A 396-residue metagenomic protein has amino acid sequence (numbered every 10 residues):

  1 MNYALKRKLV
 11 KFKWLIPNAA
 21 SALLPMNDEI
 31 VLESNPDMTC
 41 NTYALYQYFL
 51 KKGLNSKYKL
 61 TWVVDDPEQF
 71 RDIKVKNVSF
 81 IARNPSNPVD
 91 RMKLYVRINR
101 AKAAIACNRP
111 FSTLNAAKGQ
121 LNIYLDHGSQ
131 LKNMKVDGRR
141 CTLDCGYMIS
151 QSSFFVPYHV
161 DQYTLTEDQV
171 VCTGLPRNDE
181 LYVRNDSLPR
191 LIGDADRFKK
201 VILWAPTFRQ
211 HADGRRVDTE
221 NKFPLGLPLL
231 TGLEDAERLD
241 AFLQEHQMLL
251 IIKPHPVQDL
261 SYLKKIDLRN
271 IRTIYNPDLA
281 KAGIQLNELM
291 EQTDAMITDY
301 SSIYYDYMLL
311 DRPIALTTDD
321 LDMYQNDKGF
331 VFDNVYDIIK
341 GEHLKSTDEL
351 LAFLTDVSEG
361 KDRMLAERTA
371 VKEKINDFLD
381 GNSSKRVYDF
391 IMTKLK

Functional and structural regions predicted by a protein language model:
N2-P17, K132-K135, D144-L230, P256 (+1 more regions): A nucleotide-sugar donor-handling region in carbohydrate enzymes
E29-Y182: Active-site and donor-binding regions of nucleotide-sugar-utilizing enzymes
T61-V78, W204, R209, A236-L279: Catalytic donor nucleotide-activated moiety binding site of glycosyltransferases and closely related
F80-S86, R272-K281, I339-F353: Short acidic-hydrophobic, aromatic-tinged amphipathic segments that line or gate anion-handling sites
P85-A101, V257-S302: Donor nucleotide-activated moiety binding/catalytic core segment of transferases that use nucleotide-activated donors
A103-D126, Q130, K281-K328: A donor-sugar binding/catalytic signature common to diverse glycosyltransferases and related nucleotide-sugar
T142, D267-R269, S302-I375: Catalytic binding pocket for nucleotide-activated donors in carbohydrate/polymer assembly enzymes
D380-K396: C-terminal alpha-helical cap of glycosyltransferases
